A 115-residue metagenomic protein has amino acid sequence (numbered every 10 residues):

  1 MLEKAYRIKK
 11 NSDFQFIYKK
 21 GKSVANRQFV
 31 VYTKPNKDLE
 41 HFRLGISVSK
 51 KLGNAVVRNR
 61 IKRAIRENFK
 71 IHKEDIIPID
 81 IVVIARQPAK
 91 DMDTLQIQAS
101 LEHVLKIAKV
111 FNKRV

Functional and structural regions predicted by a protein language model:
M1-V115: Positively charged, solvent-exposed patches that mediate nucleic-acid binding
